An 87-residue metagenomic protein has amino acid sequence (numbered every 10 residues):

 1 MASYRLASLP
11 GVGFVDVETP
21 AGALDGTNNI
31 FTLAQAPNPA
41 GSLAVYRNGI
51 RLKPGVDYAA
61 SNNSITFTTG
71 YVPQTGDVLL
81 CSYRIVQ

Functional and structural regions predicted by a protein language model:
A2-V56, P73-Q87: Extended beta-strand solenoid/passenger and fiber regions
A59-D77: A surface-exposed beta-strand-loop module
